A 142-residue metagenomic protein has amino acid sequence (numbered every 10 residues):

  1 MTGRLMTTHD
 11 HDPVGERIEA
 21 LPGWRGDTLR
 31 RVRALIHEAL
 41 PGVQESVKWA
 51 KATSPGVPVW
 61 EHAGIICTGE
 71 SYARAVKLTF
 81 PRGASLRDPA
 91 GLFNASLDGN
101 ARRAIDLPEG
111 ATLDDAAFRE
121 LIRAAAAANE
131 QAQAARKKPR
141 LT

Functional and structural regions predicted by a protein language model:
M1-T142: Charge-dense, helix-prone N-terminal extensions
